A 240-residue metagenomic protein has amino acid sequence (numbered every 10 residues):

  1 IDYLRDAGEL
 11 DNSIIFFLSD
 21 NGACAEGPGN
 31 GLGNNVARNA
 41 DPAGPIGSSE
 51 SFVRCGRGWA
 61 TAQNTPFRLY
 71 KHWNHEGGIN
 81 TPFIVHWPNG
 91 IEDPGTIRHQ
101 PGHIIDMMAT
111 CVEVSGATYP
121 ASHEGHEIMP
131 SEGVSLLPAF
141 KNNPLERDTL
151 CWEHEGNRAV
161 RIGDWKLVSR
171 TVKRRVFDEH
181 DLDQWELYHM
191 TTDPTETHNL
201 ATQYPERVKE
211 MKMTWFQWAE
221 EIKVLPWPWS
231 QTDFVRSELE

Functional and structural regions predicted by a protein language model:
I1-G8, N21-G29, W87-P88, M108 (+3 more regions): A generic secondary-structure signal for well-formed alpha-helical elements
D2-W87, E240: Histidine-centered active-site microenvironments of extracellular/periplasmic hydrolases and transferases
E9-I15, L145-R147, I162-W165, R207: Loop/turn elements at helix/coil->beta-strand transitions in domains of secreted/extracellular proteins
S49-E76, G90-Q100, I104-M190, I222-L225 (+1 more regions): C-terminal cap/loop subdomain of S1 sulfatases and analogous C-terminal strand-loop tails that border
D193: Intrinsically disordered, low-complexity polar regions and short flexible loop motifs
L200-V208: C-terminal structured subdomain/cap of oxidoreductase catalytic cores
P228-L239: Short, charged, surface-exposed hinge/linker loops at domain edges that act as mobile lids or interdomain connectors
